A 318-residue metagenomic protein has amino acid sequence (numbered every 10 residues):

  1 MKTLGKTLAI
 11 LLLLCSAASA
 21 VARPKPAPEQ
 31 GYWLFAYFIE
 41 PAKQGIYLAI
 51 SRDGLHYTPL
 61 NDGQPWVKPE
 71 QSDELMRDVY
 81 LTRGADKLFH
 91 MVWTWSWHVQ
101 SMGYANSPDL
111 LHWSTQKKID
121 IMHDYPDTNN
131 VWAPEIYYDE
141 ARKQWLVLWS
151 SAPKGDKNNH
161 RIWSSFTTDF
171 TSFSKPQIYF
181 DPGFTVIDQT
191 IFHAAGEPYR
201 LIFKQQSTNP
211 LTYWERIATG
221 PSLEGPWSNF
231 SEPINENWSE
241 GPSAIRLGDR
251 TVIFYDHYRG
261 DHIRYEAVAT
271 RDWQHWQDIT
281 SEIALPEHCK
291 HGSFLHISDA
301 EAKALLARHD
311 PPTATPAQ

Functional and structural regions predicted by a protein language model:
M1-K6: Positively charged n-region of N-terminal signal peptides that target proteins for export
T7-S16: Bacterial N-terminal signal peptides
V21-Q318: Carbohydrate-active catalytic/glycan-binding domains of CAZyme proteins, especially the secreted or lumenal ectodomains
